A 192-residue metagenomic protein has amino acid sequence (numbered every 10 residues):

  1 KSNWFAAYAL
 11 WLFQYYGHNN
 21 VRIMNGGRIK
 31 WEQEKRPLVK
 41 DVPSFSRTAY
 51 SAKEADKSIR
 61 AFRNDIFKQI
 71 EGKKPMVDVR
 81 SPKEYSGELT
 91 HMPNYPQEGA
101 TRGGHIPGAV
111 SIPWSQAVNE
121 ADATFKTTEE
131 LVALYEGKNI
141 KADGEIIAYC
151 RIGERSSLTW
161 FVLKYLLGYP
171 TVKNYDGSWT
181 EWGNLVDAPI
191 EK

Functional and structural regions predicted by a protein language model:
K1, K141-G144: Mobile, glycine- and charge-enriched loop segments and immediately flanking short secondary-structure elements within
K1-Q69, E88-L89, G104, R155 (+2 more regions): Thiolate-centered catalytic microenvironments shared by cysteine-dependent enzyme domains
F67-A142, A188-K192: Positively charged, proline/Ser/Thr-rich regional signature most characteristic of the Rhodanese/CDC25-like
E120, R155-T159, G183-N184: Short active-site-adjacent structural elements
C150: Short cysteine clusters
V172-K192: Cysteine-dependent PTP/DSP-like catalytic domain, specifically the C-terminal lobe
